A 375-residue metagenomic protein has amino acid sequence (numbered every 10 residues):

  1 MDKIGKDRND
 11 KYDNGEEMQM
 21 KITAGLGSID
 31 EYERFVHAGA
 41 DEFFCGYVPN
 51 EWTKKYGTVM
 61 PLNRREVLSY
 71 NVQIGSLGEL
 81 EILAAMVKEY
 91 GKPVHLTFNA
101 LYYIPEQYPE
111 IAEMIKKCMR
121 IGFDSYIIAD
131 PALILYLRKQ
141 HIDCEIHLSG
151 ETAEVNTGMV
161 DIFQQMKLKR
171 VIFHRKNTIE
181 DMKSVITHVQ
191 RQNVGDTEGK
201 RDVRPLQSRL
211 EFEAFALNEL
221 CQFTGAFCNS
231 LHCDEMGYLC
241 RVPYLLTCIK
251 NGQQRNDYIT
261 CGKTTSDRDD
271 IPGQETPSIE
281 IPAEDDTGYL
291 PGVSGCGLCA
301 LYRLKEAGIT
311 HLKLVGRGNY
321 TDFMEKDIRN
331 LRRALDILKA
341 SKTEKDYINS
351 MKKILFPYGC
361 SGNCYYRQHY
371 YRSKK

Functional and structural regions predicted by a protein language model:
K6-M18: Short, Lys/Arg-enriched N-terminal segments with co-localized hydrophobic residues within the first ~10-30 amino acids
G15-E154, E180-K313, R317-K375: Active-site pocket-lining/capping segments in soluble small-molecule metabolic enzymes
T157-G158: Conserved nucleotide-cofactor-binding alpha/beta core module
K167-H174, E235-C240: A polyampholytic, Gly/Pro-enriched intrinsically disordered region
